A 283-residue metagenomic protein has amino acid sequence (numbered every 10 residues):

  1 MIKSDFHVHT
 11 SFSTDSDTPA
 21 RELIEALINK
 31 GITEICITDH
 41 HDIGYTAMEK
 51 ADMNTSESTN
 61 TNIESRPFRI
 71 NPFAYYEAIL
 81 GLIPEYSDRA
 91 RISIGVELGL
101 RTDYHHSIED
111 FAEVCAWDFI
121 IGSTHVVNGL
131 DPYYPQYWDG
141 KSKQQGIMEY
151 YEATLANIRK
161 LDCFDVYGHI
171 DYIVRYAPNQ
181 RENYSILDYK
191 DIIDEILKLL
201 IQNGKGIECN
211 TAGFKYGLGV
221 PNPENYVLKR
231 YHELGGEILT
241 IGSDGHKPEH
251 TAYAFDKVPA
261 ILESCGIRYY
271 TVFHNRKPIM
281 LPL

Functional and structural regions predicted by a protein language model:
M1-T10, A20-E25, N128, I173-V174 (+1 more regions): Charged catalytic cores and adjacent phosphate/nucleic-acid-binding surfaces used for phosphate/nucleic-acid chemistry
M1-T102, F111-V114, Y176, N183-L187 (+4 more regions): An N-terminally biased module of ancient metal coordination in phosphate/nucleic-acid-related enzymes
I2-D5, E34-C36, R91-G95, D118-I121 (+4 more regions): Structural preference for beta-strand elements that scaffold enzyme active sites
D17, D42-Y45, L100, C115-L200 (+1 more regions): Divalent metal-binding pocket/active-site signature
N29, A78-R89, E109-I121, R159-D162 (+3 more regions): Acidic (Asp/Glu)-rich catalytic clusters
V96, S123-T124, H274: Residues at the C-termini of beta-strands that transition into short coil/loop
H106: Catalytic core of the metallo-beta-lactamase
D110-F111, Y134-Y137, L283: Short, surface-exposed amphipathic charged segments that create phosphate/polyanion-binding patches used for binding
